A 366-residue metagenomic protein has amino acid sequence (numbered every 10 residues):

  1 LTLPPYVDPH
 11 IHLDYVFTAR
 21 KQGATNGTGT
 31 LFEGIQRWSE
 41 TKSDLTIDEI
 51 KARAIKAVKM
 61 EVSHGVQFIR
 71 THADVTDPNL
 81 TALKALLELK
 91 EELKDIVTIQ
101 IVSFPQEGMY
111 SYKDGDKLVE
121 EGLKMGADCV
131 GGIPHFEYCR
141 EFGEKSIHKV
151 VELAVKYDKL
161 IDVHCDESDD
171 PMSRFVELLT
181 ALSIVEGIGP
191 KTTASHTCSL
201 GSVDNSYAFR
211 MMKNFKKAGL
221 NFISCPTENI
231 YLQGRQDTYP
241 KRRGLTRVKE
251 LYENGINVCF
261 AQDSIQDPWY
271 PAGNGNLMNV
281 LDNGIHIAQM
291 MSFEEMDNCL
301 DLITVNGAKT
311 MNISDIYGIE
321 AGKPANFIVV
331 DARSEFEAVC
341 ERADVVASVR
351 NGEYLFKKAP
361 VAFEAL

Functional and structural regions predicted by a protein language model:
L1-Q22, S168-D169: Di-metal (Zn2+ and/or Mg2+/Mn2+) metal-binding site signature of metallo-dependent hydrolases with the MBL/beta-CASP
T2, A19-H72, L80-E92, K117-K124: Alpha-helical scaffold segments that flank or form the walls of functional sites
H10, G65, V130, H164 (+8 more regions): Divalent metal-coordination and catalytic microenvironments
F17-I50, G126-C129, F175-T193, A218-N221 (+2 more regions): Active-site gating loops and adjacent loop-to-helix segments of metal-dependent hydrolytic enzymes
Q36-A52, V102-D114, P134-E141: Active-site mouth loops of central-metabolism enzymes
T81-L93, Y112-N221, D237-F260, Y317: Histidine/acidic residue-rich metal-binding segments in metalloenzymes
L160, A181-T192, E228-L232, R242-V330: His/Asp/Glu-enriched, well-ordered alpha-helical/loop segment that forms or immediately abuts the divalent-metal
L281, A321-L366: C-terminal cap of metal-dependent C-N hydrolases
